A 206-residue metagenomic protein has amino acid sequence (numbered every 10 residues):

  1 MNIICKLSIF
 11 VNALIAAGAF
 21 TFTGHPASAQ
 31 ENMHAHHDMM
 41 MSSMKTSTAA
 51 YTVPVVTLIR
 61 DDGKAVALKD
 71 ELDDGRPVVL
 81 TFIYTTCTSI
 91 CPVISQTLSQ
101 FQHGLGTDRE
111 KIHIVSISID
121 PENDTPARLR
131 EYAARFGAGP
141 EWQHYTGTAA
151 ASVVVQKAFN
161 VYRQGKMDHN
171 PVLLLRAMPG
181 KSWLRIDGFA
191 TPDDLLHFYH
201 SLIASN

Functional and structural regions predicted by a protein language model:
N2-L14: Bacterial N-terminal signal peptides that target proteins for export
I15-P26: C-terminal segment of classical bacterial N-terminal signal peptides
A35-D70, V93-Q96: N-terminal "domain-start" segment that seeds a small globular fold
K69-P92, L98: Short active-site neighborhood of thiol/selenol oxidoreductases, capturing the structured segment around
R76, I94-S116: Conserved helix-turn-beta segment immediately C-terminal to the redox Cys motif in thioredoxin-like folds
K111-D124, P140-A150: Thiol-based oxidoreductase modules, predominantly thioredoxin-like and allied folds used for disulfide exchange
E131-N170: Short, internal strand/loop/helix patches that form the active-site neighborhood or redox-interaction surface
D168-N206: Thiol-/selenol-based redox modules, centered on thioredoxin-like and closely related oxidoreductase domains
